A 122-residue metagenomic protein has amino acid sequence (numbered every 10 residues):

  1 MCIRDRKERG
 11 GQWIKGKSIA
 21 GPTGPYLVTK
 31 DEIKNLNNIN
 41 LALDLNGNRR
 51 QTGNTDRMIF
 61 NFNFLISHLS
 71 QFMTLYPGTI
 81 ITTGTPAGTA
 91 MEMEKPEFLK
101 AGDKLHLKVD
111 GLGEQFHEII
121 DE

Functional and structural regions predicted by a protein language model:
R4-E122: Catalytic-pocket segment enriched in acidic/His residues
